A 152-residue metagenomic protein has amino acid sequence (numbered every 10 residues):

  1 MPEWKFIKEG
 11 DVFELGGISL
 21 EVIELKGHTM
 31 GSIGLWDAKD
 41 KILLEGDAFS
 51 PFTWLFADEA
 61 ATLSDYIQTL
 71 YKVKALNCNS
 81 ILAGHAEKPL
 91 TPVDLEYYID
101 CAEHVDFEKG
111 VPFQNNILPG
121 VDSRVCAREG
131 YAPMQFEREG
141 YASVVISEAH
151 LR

Functional and structural regions predicted by a protein language model:
M1-E14: Active-site HxH/HxHxD metal-binding segment of metal-dependent hydrolases
G10, G16, I23, F52 (+2 more regions): Surface-exposed loop/turn and secondary-structure junction residues enriched for glycine/proline
G10, G16-G17, G27, G31-G34 (+7 more regions): Residue-identity detector for glycine
S19-K26, M30-F107: Metallo-beta-lactamase
Y71, A75-S80, E87-R152: Accessory terminal helices/loops
